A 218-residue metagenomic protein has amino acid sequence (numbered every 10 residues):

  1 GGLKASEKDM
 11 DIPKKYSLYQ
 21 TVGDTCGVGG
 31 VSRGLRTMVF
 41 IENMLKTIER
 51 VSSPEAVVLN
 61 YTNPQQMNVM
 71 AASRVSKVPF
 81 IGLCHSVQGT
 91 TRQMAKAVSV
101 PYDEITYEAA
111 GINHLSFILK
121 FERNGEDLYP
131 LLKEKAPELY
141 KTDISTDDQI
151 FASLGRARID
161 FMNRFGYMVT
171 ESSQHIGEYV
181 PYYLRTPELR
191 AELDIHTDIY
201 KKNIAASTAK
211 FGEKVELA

Functional and structural regions predicted by a protein language model:
G1: Carboxylate/His-rich catalytic cores and anion/metal-binding grooves
K4, K8, K15, R33-R36 (+9 more regions): Arginine residue identity/basic-tract feature
S6-V75: Rossmann-fold NAD(P)-binding glycine/threonine-rich loop
K15-L18, P79-F80, L128: Alpha-helix boundary/interfacial micro-motifs
Y19-G23, L83-S86, I105-E108, L131-E134: Glycine-rich loops and low-complexity Gly/Arg-rich segments that provide flexible linkers or classic glycine-based
T25-G30, G89-Q93, N113, P137-K141: Short C-terminal domain-edge/linker segments immediately following a structured domain
E55-V57, Y61-N124: Rossmann-fold dinucleotide-binding core
S99-A218: Long, compositionally biased stretches enriched for glycine and/or charged residues
